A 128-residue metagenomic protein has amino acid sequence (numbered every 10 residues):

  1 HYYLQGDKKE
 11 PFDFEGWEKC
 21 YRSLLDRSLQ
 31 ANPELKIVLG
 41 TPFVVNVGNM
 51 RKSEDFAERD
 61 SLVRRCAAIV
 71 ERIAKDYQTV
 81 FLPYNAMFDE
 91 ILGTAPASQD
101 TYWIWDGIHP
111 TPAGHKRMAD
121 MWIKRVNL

Functional and structural regions predicted by a protein language model:
H1-L128: Alpha-helical cap/lid subdomain in secreted, periplasmic, or secretory-pathway luminal O-acyl-processing enzymes
